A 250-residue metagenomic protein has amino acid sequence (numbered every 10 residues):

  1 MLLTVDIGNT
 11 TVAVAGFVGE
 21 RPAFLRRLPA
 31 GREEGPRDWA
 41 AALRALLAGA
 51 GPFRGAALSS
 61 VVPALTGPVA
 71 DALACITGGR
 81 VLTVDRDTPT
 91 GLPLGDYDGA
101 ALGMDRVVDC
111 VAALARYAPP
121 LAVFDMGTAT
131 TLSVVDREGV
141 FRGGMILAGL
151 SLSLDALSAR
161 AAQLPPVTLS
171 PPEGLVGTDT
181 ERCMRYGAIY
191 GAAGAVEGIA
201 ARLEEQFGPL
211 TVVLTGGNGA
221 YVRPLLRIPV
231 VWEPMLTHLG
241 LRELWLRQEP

Functional and structural regions predicted by a protein language model:
M1-A45, E138-P166, S170-P171: Short glycine-rich, Thr/Ser-proximal phosphate-binding strand/loop in the N-terminal lobe of ATP-dependent enzymes
L2-D6, A57, L121-D125, V213: Short glycine-aspartate micro-motif
L2-T4, R44, S153-P250: ATP-binding/phosphotransfer module of carbohydrate and carboxylate kinases, centering on a glycine-rich
T10, A129, A220: Conserved Rossmann-like nucleotide-cofactor binding loop
F24, T77-V84, F141-I146, P229-H238: Short hydrophobic/aromatic-enriched beta-strand-loop microsegments
L47-A74: Phosphate-bearing ligand-interacting subdomains that bind or position ATP/ADP/UDP/GDP/NAD(P) or nucleotide-linked
P52-V62, R80-L82, F207-G217: Short glycine-rich phosphate-binding loop at a beta-alpha junction
G79-T83, T88-R160, I189-I199: Phosphate-binding/catalytic loop of phosphoryl-transfer enzymes
